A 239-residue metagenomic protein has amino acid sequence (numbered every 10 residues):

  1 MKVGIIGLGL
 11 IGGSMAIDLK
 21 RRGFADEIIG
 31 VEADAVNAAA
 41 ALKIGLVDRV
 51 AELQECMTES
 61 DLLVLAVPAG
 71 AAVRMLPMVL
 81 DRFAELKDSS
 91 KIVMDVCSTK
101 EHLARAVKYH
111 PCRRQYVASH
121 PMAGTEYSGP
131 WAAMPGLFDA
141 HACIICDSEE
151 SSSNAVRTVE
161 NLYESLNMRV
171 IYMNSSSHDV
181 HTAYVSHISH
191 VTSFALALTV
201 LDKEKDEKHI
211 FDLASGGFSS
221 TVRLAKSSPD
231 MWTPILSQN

Functional and structural regions predicted by a protein language model:
M1-S60: NAD(P)+-binding Rossmann beta1-loop-alpha1 motif at the extreme N-terminus of oxidoreductases
K2, E27, Q115, A142 (+1 more regions): Residues at the starts of beta-strands that form the adenosine-phosphate
L63-V64, M94: N-terminal Rossmann-like NAD(P) cofactor-binding module of classical short-chain dehydrogenase/reductase
A66-P68, C97, D147: Glycine-rich, N-terminal phosphate-binding loop of Rossmann-like dinucleotide-binding domains
M75-W131: Rossmann-like NAD(P)(H) cofactor-binding subdomain of soluble oxidoreductases
L137-L224: Internal alpha-helical scaffold of NAD(P)-dependent oxidoreductase catalytic cores
S219-Q238: NAD(P)-dependent Rossmann-like dehydrogenase/reductase catalytic/cofactor-binding core
